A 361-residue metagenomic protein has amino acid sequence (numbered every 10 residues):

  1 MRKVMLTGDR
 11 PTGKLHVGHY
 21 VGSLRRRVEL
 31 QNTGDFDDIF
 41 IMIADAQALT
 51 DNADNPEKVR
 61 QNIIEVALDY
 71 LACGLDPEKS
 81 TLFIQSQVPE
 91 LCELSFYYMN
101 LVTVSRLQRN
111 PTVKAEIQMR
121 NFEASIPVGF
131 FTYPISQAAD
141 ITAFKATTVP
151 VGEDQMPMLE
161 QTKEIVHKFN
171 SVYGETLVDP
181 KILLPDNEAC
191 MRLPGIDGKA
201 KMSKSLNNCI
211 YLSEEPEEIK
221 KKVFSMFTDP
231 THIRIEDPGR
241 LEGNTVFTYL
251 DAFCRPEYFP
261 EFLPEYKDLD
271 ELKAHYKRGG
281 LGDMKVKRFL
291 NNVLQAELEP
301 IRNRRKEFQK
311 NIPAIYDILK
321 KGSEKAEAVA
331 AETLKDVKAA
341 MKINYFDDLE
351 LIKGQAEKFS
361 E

Functional and structural regions predicted by a protein language model:
M1-K3, F346-D347: Extreme N-terminus of proteins, especially the signal/transit-peptide cleavage junction and the first residues
R2-A139, E257, A296-L298, R302 (+1 more regions): N-terminal Rossmann-like or analogous alpha/beta NTP/dinucleotide-binding catalytic cores that position adenine
T7-D9, I84, K145, G195 (+2 more regions): Pocket-edge structural micro-motifs
D9, H16, A46-L49, Y97 (+10 more regions): Long, contiguous hydrophobic alpha-helical segments, chiefly transmembrane helices and signal peptides
L15-L24, F40, D45, D54-V59 (+6 more regions): Structured ligand/cofactor/substrate-binding pocket environments in proteins
G18-G22, T50, R60, P89 (+12 more regions): Generic, ordered loop/turn and secondary-structure boundary motif
P157, K163-E361: Conserved nucleotide- and phosphate/pyrophosphate-binding catalytic cores in adenylate/nucleotidyl-handling enzymes
